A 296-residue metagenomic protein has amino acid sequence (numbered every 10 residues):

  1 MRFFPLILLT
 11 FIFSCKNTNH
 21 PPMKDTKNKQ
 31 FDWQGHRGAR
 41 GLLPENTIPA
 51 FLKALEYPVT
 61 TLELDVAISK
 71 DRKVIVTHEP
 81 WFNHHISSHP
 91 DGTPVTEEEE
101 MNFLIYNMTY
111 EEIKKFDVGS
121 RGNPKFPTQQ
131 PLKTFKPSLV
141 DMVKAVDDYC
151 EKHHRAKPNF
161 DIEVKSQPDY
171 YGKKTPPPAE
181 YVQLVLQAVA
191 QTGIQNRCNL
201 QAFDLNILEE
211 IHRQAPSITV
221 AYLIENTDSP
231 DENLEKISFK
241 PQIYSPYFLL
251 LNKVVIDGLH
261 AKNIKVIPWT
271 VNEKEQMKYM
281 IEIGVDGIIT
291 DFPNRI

Functional and structural regions predicted by a protein language model:
M1-I7: Sec-dependent signal peptide recognition, specifically the positively charged N-region followed immediately by
L8-K16: Hydrophobic h-region of N-terminal signal peptides that target proteins for export in Gram-negative bacteria
C15-I296: Phosphate-group recognition and catalysis centered on beta-loop-alpha active-site segments
